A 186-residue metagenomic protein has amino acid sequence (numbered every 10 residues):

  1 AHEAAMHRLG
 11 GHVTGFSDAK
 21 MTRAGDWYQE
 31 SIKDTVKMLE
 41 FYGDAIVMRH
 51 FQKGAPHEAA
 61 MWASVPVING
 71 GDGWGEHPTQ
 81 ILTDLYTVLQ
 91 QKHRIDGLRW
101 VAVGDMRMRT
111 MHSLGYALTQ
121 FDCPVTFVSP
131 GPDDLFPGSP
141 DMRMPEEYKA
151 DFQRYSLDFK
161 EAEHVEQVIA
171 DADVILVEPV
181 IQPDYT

Functional and structural regions predicted by a protein language model:
A1-G10, Q90-E178: Glycine-rich phosphate/diphosphate-binding loop of Rossmann-like nucleotide-binding domains
H2-L89: Phosphate/diphosphate ligand-binding glycine-rich loop within oxidoreductases
P56, H112, Y185: Active-site-proximal flexible loops/turns
P179-T186: Glycine/threonine-rich flexible loop motifs
